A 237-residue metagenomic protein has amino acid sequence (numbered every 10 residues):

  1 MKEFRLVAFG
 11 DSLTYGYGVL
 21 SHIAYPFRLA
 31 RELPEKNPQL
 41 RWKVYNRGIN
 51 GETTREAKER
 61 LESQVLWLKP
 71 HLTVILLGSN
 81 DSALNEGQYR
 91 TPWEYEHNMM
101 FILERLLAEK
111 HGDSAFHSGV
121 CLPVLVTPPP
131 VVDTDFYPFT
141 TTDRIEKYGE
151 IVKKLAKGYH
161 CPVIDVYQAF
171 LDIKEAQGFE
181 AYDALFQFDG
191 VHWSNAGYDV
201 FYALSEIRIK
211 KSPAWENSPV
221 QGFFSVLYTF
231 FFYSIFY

Functional and structural regions predicted by a protein language model:
M1-N50, R55, R60-K69: Serine-esterase "nucleophile elbow" of acetyl-processing enzymes
R31-L40, K58-Y237: Alpha-helical cap/lid subdomain in secreted, periplasmic, or secretory-pathway luminal O-acyl-processing enzymes
